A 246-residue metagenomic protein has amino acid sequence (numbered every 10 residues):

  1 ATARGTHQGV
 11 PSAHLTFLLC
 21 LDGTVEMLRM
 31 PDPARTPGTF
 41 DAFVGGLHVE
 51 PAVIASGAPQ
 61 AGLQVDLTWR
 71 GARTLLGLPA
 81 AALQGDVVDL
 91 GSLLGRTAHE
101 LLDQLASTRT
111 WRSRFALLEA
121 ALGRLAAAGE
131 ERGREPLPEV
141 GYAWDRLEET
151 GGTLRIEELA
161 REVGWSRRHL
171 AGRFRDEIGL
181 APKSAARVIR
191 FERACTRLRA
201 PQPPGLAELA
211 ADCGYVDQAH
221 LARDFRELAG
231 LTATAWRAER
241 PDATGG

Functional and structural regions predicted by a protein language model:
A1-R167, E177-P182, T196-A219, T232-G246: Alpha-helical bundle regulatory/interaction domains
L170: Nucleotide/phosphate-binding loop and acidic/charged catalytic motifs in nucleotide-binding or -utilizing enzymes
F174, A186, D224-R226, R237: DNA major-groove recognition helix of helix-turn-helix
